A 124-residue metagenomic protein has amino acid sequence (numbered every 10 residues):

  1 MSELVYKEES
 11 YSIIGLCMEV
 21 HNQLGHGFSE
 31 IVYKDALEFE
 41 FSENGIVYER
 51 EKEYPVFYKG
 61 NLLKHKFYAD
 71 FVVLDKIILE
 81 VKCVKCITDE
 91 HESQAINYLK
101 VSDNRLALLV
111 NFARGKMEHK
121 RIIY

Functional and structural regions predicted by a protein language model:
M1-V47, M117, I123-Y124: Solvent-exposed, charged helical/coil patches that constitute nucleic-acid or partner-interaction surfaces
G25, A69-K85, Y98: Conserved catalytic cores of phosphodiester-cleaving nucleases, focusing on short active-site segments
N44-Y58: A short acidic/basic microdomain associated with nuclease active sites
E49, D70-V72, K100, N111: Well-ordered beta-strand positions
L62-A69: Basic/aromatic recognition patch in beta-strand/loop cores that engages polyanionic ligands
K82-Y124: Nucleic-acid nuclease catalytic cores
